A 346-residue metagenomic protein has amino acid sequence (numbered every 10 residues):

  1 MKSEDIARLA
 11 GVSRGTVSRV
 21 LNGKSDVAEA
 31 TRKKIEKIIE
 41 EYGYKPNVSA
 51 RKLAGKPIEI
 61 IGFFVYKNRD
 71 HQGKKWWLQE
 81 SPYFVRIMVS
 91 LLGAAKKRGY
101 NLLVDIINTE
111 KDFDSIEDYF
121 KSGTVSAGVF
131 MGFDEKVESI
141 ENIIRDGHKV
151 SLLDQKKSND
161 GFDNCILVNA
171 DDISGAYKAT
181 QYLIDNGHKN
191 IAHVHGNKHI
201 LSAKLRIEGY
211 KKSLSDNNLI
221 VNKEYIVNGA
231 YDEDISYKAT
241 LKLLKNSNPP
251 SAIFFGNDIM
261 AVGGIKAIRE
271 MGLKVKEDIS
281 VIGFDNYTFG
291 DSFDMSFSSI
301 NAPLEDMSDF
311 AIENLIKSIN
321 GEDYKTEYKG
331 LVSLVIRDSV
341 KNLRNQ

Functional and structural regions predicted by a protein language model:
M1-E59, K341-R344: N-terminal helix-turn-helix DNA-binding module of bacterial transcription factors
K45-I116: Amphipathic helical "hinge" segments at domain boundaries
G62-F63, V125-G132, A192-V194, I226 (+2 more regions): Periplasmic-binding protein-like
D70, K75-V85, V104-K111, L167-K178 (+5 more regions): Hinge/beta->alpha junction and helix N-cap segments in small-molecule ligand-binding domains
D112-T124, S236-N248: Short, well-structured alpha-helical segments in soluble
M131-G175, I259, D285-F297: Flexible loop/hinge segments that line or gate small-molecule binding clefts
A239-Q346: Flexible loop/turn connectors
